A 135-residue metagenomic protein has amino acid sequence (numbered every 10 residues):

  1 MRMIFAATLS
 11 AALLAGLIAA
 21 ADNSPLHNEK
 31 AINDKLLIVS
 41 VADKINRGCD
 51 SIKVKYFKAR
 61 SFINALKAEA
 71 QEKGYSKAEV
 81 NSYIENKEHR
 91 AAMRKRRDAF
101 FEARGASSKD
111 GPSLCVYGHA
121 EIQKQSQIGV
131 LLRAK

Functional and structural regions predicted by a protein language model:
M1-I4: Positively charged n-region of N-terminal signal peptides that target proteins for export
A6-G16: Bacterial N-terminal signal peptides
T8, V39, D43-N46, K67 (+1 more regions): Hydrophobic alpha-helical segments
G16-A31, R96-E102, R133: Short amphipathic alpha-helical segments and their helix-coil junctions
A20-K55: Immediate post-signal-peptide N-terminus of mature secreted/exported proteins
L36, S40-D43, F57-R60, N64 (+1 more regions): Generic structural signal for well-ordered, non-transmembrane alpha-helical segments in soluble/cytosolic regions
I52-K55, A59, G111: Residue-level recognition of alpha-helical structural elements
S61-K135: Compact alpha-helical subdomains of small soluble proteins
